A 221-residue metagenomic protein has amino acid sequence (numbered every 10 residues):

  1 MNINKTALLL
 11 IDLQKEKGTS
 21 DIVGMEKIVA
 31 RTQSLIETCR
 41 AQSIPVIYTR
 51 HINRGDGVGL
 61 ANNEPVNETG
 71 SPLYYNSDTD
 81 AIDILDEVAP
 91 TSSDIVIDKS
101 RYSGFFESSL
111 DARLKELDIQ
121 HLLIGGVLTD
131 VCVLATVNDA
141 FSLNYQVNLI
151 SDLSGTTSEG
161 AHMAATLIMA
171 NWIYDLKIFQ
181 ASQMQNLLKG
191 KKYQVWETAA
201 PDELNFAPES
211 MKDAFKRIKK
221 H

Functional and structural regions predicted by a protein language model:
M1-A7, S34-E37, A41-Q42, T69-H221: Active-site-adjacent betaalpha module
L8-L13: Acidic-leg catalytic submotif of subtilisin-like serine proteases
Q14-S20: Short acidic, Gly/Ser-rich segments with clustered Asp/Glu that frequently serve as metal-coordination loops in enzyme
E16, R54, T156: Active-site loop signature of alpha/beta-hydrolase-fold enzymes
D21-C39: …and closely analogous acidic/polar surface helices at protein-protein or active-site interfaces in A-domain-like
T38-V58: Von Willebrand factor
H51, V58-G59, P65, V133 (+1 more regions): Short Asp/Glu-rich motifs
G55-Y75: Acidic/polar short surface loop at catalytic or gating sites that assists cofactor/ion binding and chemistry
